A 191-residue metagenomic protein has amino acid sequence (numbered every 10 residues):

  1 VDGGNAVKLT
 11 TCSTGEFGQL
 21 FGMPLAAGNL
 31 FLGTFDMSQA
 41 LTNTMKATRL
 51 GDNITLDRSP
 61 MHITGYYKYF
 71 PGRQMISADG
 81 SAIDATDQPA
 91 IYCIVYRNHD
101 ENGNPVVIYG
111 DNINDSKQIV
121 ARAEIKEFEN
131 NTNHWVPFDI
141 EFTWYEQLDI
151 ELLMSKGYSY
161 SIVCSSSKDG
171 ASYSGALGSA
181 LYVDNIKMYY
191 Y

Functional and structural regions predicted by a protein language model:
V1-F17: Short carbohydrate-recognition loop motifs
G4-A6, G51-N53, R58-T64, Q88-A90 (+3 more regions): Extracellular structured ligand-interaction cores
T10, K68-F70, Y96, T143-Y145 (+1 more regions): Solvent-exposed residues in well-ordered beta-strands and their adjoining turns, especially edge/terminal strands
M23-I63, E129-T132, L153-M154: Extracellular/lumenal carbohydrate-interaction signature centered on repeated Trp-anchored short motifs
L50-T86, I140, I186: Extra-cytoplasmic beta-strand recognition segments
M61-Y67, T86-N98, L153-G170: Internal, hydrophobic beta-strand segments that form the core of beta-sheet-rich folds
D100-M154, A176: Extracellular carbohydrate recognition and processing domains and analogous Trp-centered ligand-binding platforms
L152-K156, K168-Y190: Extracellular carbohydrate recognition
